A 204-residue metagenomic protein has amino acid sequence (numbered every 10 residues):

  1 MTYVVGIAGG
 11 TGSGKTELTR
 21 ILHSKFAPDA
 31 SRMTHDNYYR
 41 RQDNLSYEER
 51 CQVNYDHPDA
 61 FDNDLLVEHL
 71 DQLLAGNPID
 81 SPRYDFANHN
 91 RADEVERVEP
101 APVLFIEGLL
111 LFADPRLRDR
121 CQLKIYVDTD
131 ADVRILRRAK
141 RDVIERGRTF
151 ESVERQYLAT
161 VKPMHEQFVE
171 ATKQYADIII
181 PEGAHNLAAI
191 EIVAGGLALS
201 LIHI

Functional and structural regions predicted by a protein language model:
G10: P-loop (Walker A) phosphate-binding loop of NTP-binding proteins
K15: Conserved lysine of the Walker
L18: Hydrophobic positions on the alpha1 helix immediately C-terminal to the Walker A/P-loop
P28-N44: Short beta-strand-centered segment that lines the nucleotide-binding/catalytic pocket of NTP-utilizing
L45-F86: Conserved nucleotide-sensing/catalytic segment adjacent to the nucleotide-binding pocket in NTP-handling enzymes
D93-E145: ATP-dependent NMP and nucleoside kinases share a basic, alpha-helical "lid"
G147-I192: Small-molecule kinase domains that catalyze NTP-dependent phosphoryl transfer to phosphate-bearing small molecules
I202-I204: Conserved small/polar residues in nucleotide/adenosyl-binding loops
